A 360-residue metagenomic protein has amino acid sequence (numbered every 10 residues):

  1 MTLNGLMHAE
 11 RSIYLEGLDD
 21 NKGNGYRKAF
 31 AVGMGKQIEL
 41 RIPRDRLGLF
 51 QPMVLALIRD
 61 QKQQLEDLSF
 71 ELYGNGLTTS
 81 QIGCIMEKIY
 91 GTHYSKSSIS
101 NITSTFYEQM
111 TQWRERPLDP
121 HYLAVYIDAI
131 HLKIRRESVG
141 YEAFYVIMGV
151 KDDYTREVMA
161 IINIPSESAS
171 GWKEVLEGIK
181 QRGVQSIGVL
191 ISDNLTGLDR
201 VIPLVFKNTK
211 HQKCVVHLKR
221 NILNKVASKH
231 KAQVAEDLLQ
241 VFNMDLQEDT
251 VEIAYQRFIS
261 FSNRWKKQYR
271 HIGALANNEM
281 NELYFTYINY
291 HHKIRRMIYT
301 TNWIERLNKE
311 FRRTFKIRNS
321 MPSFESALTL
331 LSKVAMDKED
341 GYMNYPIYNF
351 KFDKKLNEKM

Functional and structural regions predicted by a protein language model:
M1-A56, Y345: Short, conserved DNA-binding cores of transcription-related domains
T2, L18, R27, L77-A124: Electropositive nucleic-acid engagement tracts
V32, E71, R114-P117, R136-V139 (+2 more regions): Replace "in large, NTP-powered and nucleic-acid-processing enzymes" with "in large, NTP-powered factors and other
R41-R46, M53-I58, Q64, T92 (+4 more regions): RNase H-like nuclease fold core
Q64-G76: Short, amphipathic alpha-helical "recognition" segments used to contact nucleic acids or chromatin
V189-T196, V201-L239: Conserved beta-strand -> loop -> alpha-helix junction used to position metal-binding or nucleic-acid-contacting
V241-M360: Acidic/histidine-rich catalytic cores and adjacent linkers of DNA breakage/strand-transfer/modification proteins
